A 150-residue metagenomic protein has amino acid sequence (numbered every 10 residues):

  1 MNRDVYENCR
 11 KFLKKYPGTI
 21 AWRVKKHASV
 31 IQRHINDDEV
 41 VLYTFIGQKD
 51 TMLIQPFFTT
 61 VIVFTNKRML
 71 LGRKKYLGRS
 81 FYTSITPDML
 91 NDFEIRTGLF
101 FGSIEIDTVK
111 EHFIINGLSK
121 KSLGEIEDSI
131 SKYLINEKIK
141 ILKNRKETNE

Functional and structural regions predicted by a protein language model:
M1-V24, S29-R33, I54, K75-E150: Acidic, Ser/Thr- and proline-rich intrinsically disordered linker/docking segments of eukaryotic scaffolds
N36: Glycine/small-residue-rich phosphate/adenosyl-binding loop
E39-I54: The phosphoinositide-binding surface of pleckstrin homology
G47, N66, R73, T108: Flexible glycine-/small-residue-rich
F57-L71: Polybasic phosphoinositide-binding surfaces of eukaryotic membrane-targeting domains
